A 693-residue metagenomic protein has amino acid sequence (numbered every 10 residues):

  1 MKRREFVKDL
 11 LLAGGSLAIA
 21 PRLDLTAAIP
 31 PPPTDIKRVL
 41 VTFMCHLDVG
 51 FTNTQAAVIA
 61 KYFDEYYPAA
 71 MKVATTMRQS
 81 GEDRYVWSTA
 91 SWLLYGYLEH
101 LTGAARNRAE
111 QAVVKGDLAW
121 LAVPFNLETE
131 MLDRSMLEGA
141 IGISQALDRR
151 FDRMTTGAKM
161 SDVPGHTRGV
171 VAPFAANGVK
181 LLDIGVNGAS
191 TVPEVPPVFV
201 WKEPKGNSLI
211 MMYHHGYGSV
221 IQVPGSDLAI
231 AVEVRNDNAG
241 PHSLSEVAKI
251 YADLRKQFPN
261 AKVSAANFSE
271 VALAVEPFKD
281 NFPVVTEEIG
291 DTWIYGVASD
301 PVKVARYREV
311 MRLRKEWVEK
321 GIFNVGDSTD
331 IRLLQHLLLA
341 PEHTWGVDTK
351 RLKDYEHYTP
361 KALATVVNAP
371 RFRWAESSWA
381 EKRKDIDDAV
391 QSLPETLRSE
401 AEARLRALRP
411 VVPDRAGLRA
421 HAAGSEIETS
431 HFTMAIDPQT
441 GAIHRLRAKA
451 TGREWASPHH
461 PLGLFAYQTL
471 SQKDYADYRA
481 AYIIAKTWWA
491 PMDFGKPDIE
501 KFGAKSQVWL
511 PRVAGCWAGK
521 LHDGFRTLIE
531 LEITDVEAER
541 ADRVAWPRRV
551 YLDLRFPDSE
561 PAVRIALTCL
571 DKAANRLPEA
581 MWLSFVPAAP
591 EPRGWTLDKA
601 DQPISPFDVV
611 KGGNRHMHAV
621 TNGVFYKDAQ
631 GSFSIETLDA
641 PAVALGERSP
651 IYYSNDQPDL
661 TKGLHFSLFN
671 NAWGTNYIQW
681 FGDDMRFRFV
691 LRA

Functional and structural regions predicted by a protein language model:
E5-T26: N-terminal export signals
L12-G14, I29-I386, L521-A693: Catalytic-domain carbohydrate-binding cleft regions of carbohydrate-active enzymes
L17-I19, T26-A27, H421, F465 (+1 more regions): Residue-level detector of intrinsically disordered, flexible termini and proteolytic processing junctions
I19, E194, T286, V310 (+3 more regions): Intrinsically disordered, low-complexity regions enriched in Ser/Pro/Gly/Gln/His and often acidic
R22-L23, D152, H460, T621: Ubiquitous "structural anchor" signal
D327, I331, L339-C569, D683-M685: Catalytic and substrate-binding regions of extracellular carbohydrate-active enzymes, especially polysaccharide lyases
